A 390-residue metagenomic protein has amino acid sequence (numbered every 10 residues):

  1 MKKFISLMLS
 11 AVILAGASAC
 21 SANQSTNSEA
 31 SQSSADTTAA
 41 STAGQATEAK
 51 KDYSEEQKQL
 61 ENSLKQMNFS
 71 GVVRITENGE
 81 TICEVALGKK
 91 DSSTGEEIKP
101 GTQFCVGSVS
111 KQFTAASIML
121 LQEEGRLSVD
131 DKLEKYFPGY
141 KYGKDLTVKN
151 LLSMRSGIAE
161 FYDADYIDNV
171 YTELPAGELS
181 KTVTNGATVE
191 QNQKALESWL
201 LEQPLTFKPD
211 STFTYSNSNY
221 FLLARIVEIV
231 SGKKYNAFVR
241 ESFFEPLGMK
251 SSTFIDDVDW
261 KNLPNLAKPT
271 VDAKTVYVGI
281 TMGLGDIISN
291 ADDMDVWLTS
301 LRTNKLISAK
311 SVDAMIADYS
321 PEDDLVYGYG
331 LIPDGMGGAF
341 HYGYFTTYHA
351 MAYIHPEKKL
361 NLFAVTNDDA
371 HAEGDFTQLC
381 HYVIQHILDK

Functional and structural regions predicted by a protein language model:
K3-I98, Q122-L127, S153, G157-I158 (+3 more regions): N-terminal leader/targeting segments and the immediately adjacent pre-domain N-terminus
C20-Q24, G44-A86, T275-K390: Catalytic loop of the DD-peptidase/beta-lactamase superfamily, centered on the K-T-G motif and neighboring
E56, V106, S110, T114 (+5 more regions): Hydrophobic (often cysteine-bearing) scaffold residues that line and stabilize catalytic clefts of nucleotide/cofactor
M67-G71, T94-N150, F207-S216, M282-G285 (+2 more regions): Short active-site loop at a secondary-structure junction that contains or immediately precedes the catalytic residue(s)
T81, L133, G139-Y140, I255-N262: Short, solvent-exposed turn/loop segments enriched in Gly/Ser/Thr/Pro and often Arg
L146-T346, A350-M351: Short, surface-exposed loop or secondary-structure junction motifs that flank catalytic or metal-binding residues
